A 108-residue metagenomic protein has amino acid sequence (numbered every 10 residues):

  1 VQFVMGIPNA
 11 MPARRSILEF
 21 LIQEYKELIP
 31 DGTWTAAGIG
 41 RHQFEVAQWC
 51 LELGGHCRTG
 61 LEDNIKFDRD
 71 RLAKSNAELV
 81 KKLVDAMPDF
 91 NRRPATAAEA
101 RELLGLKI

Functional and structural regions predicted by a protein language model:
V1-E62: Catalytic alpha/beta core domains of metabolic enzymes, predominantly
M11-A13, K66-R71: Short, charged, surface-exposed secondary-structure boundary motifs
R15-E19, A77-K81, A98: Generic alpha-helical secondary structure signal
E24, A86, L103: Residues that form generic nucleotide/phosphate-binding pockets
C50, L83, A100: Conserved, mostly hydrophobic/aromatic
D68-P94: C-terminal helical cap(s) of enzyme catalytic domains, especially alpha/beta-barrels
D89-I108: N-terminal charge/polar-biased segments
